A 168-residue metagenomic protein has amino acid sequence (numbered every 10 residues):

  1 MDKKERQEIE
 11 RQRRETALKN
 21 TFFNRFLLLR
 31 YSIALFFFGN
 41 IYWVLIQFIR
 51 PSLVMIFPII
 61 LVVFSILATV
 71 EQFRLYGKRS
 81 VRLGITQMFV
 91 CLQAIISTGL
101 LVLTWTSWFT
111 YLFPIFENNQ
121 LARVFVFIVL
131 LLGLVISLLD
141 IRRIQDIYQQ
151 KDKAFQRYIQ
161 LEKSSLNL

Functional and structural regions predicted by a protein language model:
M1-V54: N-terminal signal-anchor transmembrane alpha-helix
I41-I49, F73-G77, T104-F113: Juxtamembrane "helix-exit" motif on the non-cytosolic side of transmembrane helices
S52-F73, L92-G99, V129-L132: Generic alpha-helical transmembrane segments
V70-I85: Membrane-helix interface/capping segments
R82-T86, L112-V126: Membrane-interface segments at the starts/ends of alpha-helical transmembrane spans
V90-E117, L134: C-terminal halves and exits of single transmembrane alpha-helices
R123-R143: Alpha-helical membrane-embedded segments
I147-L168: Short, highly charged, low-complexity non-transmembrane loops/tails of multi-pass membrane proteins
